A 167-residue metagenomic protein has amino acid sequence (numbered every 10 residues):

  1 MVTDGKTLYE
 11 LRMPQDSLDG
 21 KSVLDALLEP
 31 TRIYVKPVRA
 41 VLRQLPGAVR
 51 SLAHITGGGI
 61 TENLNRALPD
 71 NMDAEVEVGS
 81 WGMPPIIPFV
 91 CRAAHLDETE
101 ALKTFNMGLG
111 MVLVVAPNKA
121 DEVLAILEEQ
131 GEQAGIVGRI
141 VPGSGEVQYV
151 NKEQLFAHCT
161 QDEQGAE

Functional and structural regions predicted by a protein language model:
V2-E167: Glycine-/charge-enriched secondary-structure boundary and capping motifs
